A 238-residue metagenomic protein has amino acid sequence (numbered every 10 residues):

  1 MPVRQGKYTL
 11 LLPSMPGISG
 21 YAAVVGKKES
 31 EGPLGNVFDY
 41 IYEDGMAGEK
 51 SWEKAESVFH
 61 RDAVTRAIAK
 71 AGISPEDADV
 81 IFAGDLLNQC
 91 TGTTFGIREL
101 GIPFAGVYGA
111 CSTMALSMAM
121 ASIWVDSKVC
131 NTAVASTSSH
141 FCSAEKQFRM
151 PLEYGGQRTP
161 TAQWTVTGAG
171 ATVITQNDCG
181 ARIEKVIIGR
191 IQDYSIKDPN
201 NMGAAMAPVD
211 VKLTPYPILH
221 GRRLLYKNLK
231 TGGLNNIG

Functional and structural regions predicted by a protein language model:
M1-E53, P151-L225, G238: Condensing-enzyme catalytic core mediating Claisen C-C bond formation in acyl metabolism
I18, W52-C111, R223-G238: Conserved beta-ketoacyl condensing-enzyme motif
S19, A83-G84, A133-S139: Short beta-strand segments
P33-V37, T93-P103, V125-S127, F148-Q157: A glycine- and small-aliphatic-rich helix-loop capping segment at beta-alpha/alpha-beta transitions that lines
S57-I68, M114-M118, M206-Y216: Short, hydrophobic/amphipathic alpha-helical packing segments that form internal helix faces or helix-helix interfaces
P75-E76, S127-S136, A181-I183: Short secondary-structure capping/junction motifs at helix and strand boundaries
Q89-T91, F141-K146, Q192-I196, G233-N236: Short, well-ordered, mixed-charge alpha-helical segments that flank or form enzyme active sites
Y108-A135, I174: Active-site-proximal alpha-helical scaffold in enzymes
